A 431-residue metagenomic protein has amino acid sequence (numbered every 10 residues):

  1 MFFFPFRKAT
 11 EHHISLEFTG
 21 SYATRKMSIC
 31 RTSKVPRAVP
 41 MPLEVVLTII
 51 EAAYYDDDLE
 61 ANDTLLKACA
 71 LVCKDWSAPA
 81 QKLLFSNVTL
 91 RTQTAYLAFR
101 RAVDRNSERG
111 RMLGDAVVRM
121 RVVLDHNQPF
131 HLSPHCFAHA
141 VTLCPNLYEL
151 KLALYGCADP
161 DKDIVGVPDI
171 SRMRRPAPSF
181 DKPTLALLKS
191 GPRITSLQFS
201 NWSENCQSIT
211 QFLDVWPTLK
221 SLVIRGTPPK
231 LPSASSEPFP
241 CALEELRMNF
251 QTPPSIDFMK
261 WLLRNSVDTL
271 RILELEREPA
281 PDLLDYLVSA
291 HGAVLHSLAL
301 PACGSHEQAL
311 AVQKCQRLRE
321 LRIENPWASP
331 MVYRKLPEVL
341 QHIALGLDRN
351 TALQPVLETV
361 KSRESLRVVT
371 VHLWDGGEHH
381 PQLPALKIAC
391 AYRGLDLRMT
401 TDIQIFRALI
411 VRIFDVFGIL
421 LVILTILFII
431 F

Functional and structural regions predicted by a protein language model:
F2-A23, M27-R37, E44-D56, L310-F431: Leucine-rich solenoid repeat modules
F6-V72, P79, G156-K182: Short, surface-exposed structural microsegments at secondary-structure boundaries
R31-S133: Hydrophobic regular-secondary-structure patch
D63, Q93-Y96, V103-G110, H131-P134 (+9 more regions): Structural motif corresponding to alpha-helix initiation and N-cap regions
S86-V88, D115-V122, L147-L150, P192-L197 (+8 more regions): Hydrophobic beta-strand segments of well-ordered beta-sheets in folded domains
R101, H126-S297, P301-Q313: Leucine-rich repeat
